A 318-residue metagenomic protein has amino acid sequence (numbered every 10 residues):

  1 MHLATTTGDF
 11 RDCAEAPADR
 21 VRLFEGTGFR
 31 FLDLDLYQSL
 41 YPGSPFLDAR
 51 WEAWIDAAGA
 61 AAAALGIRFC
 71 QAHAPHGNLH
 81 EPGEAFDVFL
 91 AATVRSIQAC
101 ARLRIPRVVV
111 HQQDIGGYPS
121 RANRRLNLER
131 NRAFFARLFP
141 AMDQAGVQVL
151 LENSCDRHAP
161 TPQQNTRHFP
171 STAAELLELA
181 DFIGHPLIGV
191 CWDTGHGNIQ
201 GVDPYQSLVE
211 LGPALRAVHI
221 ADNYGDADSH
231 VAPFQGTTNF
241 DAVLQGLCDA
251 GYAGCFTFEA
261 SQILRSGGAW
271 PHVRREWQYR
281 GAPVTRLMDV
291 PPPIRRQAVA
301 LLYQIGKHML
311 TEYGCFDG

Functional and structural regions predicted by a protein language model:
M1-A4, A14-G28, Q98, T161 (+1 more regions): Histidine-acidic metal/acid-base catalytic patches
M1-C13, A58-G59, A63, R68-C70 (+3 more regions): Mobile, glycine- and charge-enriched loop segments and immediately flanking short secondary-structure elements within
T6-F10, D35-S39, A74-G77, Q113-I115 (+4 more regions): Active-site beta-loop-alpha junctions enriched in small/polar residues
D9, P45, G77-D87, R125 (+1 more regions): The substrate-binding groove and active-site-proximal loops of carbohydrate-active enzymes, especially glycoside
D19, A61-A64, L79-G189, I199 (+2 more regions): Active-site acidic/histidine proton-transfer and metal-coordination neighborhood in alpha/beta enzyme cores
R30-F31, R68, P106, Q148 (+1 more regions): Residue-level detector of anion-binding/catalytic polar loops
D33, Q71, V109, L150 (+2 more regions): Conserved beta-strand positions in the central sheet of alpha/beta enzyme cores
D33-G59, Y118-P119: Glycine-rich, proline-tolerant flexible connector loops at the mouths of alpha/beta enzymes
